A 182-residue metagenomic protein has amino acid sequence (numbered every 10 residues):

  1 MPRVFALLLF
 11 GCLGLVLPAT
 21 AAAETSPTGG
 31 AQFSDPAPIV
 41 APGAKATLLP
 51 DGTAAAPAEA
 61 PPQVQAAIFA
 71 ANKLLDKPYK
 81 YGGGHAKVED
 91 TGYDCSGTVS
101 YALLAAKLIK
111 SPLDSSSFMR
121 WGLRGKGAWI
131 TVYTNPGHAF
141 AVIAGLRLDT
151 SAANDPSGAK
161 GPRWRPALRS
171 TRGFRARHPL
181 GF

Functional and structural regions predicted by a protein language model:
P2-K80, N154-F182: Intrinsically disordered, low-complexity, Pro/Ser/Thr/Asn/Gly/Ala-rich spacer/linker segments adjacent to signal
L13, L17, A86-K87, T91-Y93 (+4 more regions): Generic alpha-helix signal with a bias toward terminal, lower-confidence helices and secondary-structure junctions
E59-G125: Secreted/periplasmic proteins that engage bacterial cell-wall peptidoglycan
I68, S100, A106-F182: ...with weaker cross-activation on analogous glycine-rich loops/strands in unrelated enzymes
